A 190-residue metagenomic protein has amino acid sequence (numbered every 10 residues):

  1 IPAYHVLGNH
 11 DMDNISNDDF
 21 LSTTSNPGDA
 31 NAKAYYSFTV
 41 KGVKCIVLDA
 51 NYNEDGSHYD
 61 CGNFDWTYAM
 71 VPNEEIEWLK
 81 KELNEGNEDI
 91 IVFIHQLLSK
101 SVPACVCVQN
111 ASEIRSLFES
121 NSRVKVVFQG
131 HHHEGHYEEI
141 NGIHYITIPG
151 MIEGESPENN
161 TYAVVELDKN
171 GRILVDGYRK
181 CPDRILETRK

Functional and structural regions predicted by a protein language model:
I1-K81, E85, E113-V124, Y137-D176 (+1 more regions): Extended active-site neighborhood of metal-dependent phosphoesterases/phosphodiesterases
G8-N9, H95, G130-H131: Active-site glycine-centered loops adjacent to acidic/histidine catalytic or metal-binding residues that shape
D11, L98, E134: Short active-site segment of divalent metal-dependent hydrolases/proteases that encodes the spacing between
L83-V102: Short acidic, glycine-rich surface-loop motifs adjacent to enzyme active sites
V106-I114: Charged helix-capping and loop-helix junction motifs
V124-G130: Metal-dependent active-site segment of extracytoplasmic phospho-/sulfohydrolases and closely related
G177-D183: Secondary-structure transition/turn motif
